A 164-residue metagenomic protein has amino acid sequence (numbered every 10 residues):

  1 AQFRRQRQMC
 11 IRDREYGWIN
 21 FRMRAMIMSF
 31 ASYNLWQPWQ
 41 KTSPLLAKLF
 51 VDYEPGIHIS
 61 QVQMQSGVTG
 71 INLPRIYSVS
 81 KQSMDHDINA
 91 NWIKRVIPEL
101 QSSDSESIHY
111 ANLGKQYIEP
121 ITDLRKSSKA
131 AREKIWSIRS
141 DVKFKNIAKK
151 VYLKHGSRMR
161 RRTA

Functional and structural regions predicted by a protein language model:
A1-I11: Single conserved hydrophobic/aromatic residue that forms the stacking wall/gate of nucleotide- or nucleobase-binding
R4, R24, S43, A90-K94 (+2 more regions): Short amphipathic alpha-helical surface patches that serve as generic macromolecular interface elements
R5-Q6, I19-M23, T69-L73: Short amphipathic alpha-helical segments, especially helix-boundary/capping motifs
Q8, M23-A25, H58-Q63, S107-L113 (+1 more regions): Short coil/turn segments at secondary-structure boundaries
R12-I57: Aromatic (often tryptophan-rich) hydrophobic motifs at membrane interfaces
Y33-N34, L45-K126: C-terminal, helix-dominated tail/subdomain
R95-A164: Substrate/cofactor-recognition hotspot
